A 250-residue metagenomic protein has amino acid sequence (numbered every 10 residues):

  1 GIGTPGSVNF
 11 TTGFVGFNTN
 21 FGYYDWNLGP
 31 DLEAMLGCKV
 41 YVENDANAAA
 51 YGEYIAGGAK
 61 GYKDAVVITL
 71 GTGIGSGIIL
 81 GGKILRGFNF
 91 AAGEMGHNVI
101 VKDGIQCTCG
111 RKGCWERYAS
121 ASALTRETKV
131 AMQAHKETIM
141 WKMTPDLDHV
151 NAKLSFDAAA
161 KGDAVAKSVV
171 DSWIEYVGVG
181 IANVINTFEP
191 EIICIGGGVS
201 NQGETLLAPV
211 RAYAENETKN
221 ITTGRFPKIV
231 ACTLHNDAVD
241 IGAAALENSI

Functional and structural regions predicted by a protein language model:
G1, Y41, A65-T69, G75-G77 (+2 more regions): Short glycine-aspartate micro-motif
G1-W26, I192, G197: Short beta-strand-loop/turn "lid" adjacent to the catalytic site in phosphate-handling enzymes
N9-T12, P30-C38, I55-Y62, I84 (+2 more regions): ATP-binding/phosphotransfer module of carbohydrate and carboxylate kinases, centering on a glycine-rich
E43, Y51: Generic enzyme active-site microenvironment
D45, G71, A243: Active-site glycine-centered loops adjacent to acidic/histidine catalytic or metal-binding residues that shape
A49-A50, G61: Hydrophobic alpha-helical segments within soluble ligand-binding/sensing domains
L80-G81: A cytosolic small-molecule/anion-sensing beta-strand core signal
A91-E94: Structural signature of FAD isoalloxazine-binding scaffolds in flavoprotein oxidoreductases
